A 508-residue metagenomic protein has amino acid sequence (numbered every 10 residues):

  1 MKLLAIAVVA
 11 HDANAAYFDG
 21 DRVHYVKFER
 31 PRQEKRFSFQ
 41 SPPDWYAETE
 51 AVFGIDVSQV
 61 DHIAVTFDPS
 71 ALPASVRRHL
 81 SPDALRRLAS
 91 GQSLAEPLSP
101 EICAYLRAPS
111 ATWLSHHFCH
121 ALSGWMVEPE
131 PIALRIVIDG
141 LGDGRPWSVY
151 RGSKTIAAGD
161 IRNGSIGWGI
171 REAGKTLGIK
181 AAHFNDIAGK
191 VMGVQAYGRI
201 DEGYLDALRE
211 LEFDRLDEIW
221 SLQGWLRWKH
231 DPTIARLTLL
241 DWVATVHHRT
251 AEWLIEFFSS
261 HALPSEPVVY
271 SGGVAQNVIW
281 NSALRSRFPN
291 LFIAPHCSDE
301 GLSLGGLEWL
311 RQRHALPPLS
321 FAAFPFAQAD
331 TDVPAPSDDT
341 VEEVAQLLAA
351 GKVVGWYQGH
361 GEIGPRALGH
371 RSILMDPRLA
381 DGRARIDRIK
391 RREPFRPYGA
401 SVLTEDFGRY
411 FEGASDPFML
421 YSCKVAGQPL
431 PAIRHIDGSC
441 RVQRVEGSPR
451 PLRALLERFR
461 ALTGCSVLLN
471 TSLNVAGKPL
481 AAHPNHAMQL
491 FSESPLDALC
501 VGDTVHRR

Functional and structural regions predicted by a protein language model:
K2, Q59-H62, L134, P267: Structural motif
L3, A7-F37, P109, F118-A121 (+3 more regions): Flexible beta->alpha loop and helix N-cap segments adjacent to enzyme active/binding sites
W45-D61, F257-S265: Phosphate/pyrophosphate-binding loops at sites that engage ATP/ADP/AMP, CoA/4′-phosphopantetheine, polyphosphate
D56-E101, W113, S123: Short beta-strand-loop/turn "lid" adjacent to the catalytic site in phosphate-handling enzymes
V60, P267-A283: Glycine-rich phosphate-binding loops at beta-strand->alpha-helix junctions
H117-A121, T250-W253: Active-site-adjacent loop/helix segments that line or gate small-molecule/cofactor pockets in enzymes
G193, D201-T245: Active-site cores of enzymes that catalyze phosphoryl transfer or operate on phosphate-rich substrates
A244-V268: Phosphate/ATP-binding catalytic cores across multiple sugar-kinase/actin-like superfamilies, primarily ASKHA
